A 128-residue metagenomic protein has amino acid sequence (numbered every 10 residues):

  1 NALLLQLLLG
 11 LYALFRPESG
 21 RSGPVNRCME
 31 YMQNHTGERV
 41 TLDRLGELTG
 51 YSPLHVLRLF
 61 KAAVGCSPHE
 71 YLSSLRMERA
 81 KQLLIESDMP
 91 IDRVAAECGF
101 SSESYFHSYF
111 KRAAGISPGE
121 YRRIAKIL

Functional and structural regions predicted by a protein language model:
N1-Q33, L48, H55: An amphipathic alpha-helical interaction segment
L4, G50-P53, S73, D92: Alpha-helical structural signal
A13, K61-A62, K111-R112: Short helix-to-coil "ATP-lid" hinge immediately C-terminal to the conserved N-box Asn in the Bergerat
P17-R21, E38, K61: Alpha-helix initiation/capping motif
E30, N34, R39-D43, A62-H107 (+1 more regions): Terminal helix-turn-helix DNA-binding modules in bacterial transcription factors
L45-P53, L57, G99: Helix-turn-helix
S117: Nucleic acid-binding interface residues in structured DNA/RNA-binding domains, emphasizing the DNA-engaging scaffolds
